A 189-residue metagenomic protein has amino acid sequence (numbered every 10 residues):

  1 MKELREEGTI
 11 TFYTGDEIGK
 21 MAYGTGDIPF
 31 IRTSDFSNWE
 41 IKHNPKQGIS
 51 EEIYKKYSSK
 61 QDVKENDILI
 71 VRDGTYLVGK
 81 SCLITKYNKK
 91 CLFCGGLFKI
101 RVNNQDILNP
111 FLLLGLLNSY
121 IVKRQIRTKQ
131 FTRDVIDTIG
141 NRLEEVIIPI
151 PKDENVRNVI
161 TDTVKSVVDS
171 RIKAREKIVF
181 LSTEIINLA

Functional and structural regions predicted by a protein language model:
M1-I18, K152-A189: Non-catalytic DNA-recognition/assembly elements of restriction-modification systems
E3-K20, S34-E65: Sequence-specific dsDNA recognition surfaces
K20-I28, H43-I49, K60-V63, C82-G95: Short, surface-exposed loop/turn microsegments at beta-strand edges and helix-strand junctions
P29-R32, L69-V71: Short hydrophobic-aromatic micro-motifs
F30-I31, D35, F98-I100, I148: C-terminal target-recognition/interaction regions appended to catalytic cores
Q61, L69-L116: A short beta-sheet element
K90-F98, Q130-N155: A short glycine-rich beta-alpha junction/loop motif
